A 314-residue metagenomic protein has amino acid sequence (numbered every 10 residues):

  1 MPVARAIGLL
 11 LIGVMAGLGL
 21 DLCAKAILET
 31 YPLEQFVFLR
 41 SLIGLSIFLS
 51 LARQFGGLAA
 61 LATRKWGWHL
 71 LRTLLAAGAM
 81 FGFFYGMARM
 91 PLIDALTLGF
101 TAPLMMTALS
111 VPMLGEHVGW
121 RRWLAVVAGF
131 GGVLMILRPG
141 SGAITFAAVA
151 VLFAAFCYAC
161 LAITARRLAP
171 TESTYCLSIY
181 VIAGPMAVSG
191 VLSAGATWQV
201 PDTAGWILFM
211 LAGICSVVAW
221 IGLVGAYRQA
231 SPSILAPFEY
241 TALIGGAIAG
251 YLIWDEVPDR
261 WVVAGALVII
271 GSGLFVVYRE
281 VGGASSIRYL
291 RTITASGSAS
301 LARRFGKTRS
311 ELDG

Functional and structural regions predicted by a protein language model:
R5-I12, A52-R53, L58-G82, F146-A154 (+2 more regions): Loop-to-transmembrane-helix transition segments
V14-G19, L49, T73-F81, P103-A108 (+7 more regions): Hydrophobic/small/kink-forming positions within alpha-helical transmembrane segments of polytopic membrane proteins
L22-K25, L33, F48, G140-P201 (+2 more regions): Transmembrane alpha-helical segments that form core, pore/gating elements of small-molecule transporters/exporters
T30-G78, C157-C160, Y180-A196: Transmembrane alpha-helices of multi-pass small-molecule transport proteins
Y85, A102-L124, I244-V263: C-terminal transmembrane-helix exit sites in multi-pass transporters
L96-T101, L168-A183, W220-Y251: Helix-helix packing/entry segments at the starts of transmembrane helices
R121-L137, A154, W261-E280: Hydrophobic transmembrane alpha-helices of multi-pass small-molecule transport proteins
I244-G314: C-terminal-most transmembrane helix of multi-pass membrane proteins
